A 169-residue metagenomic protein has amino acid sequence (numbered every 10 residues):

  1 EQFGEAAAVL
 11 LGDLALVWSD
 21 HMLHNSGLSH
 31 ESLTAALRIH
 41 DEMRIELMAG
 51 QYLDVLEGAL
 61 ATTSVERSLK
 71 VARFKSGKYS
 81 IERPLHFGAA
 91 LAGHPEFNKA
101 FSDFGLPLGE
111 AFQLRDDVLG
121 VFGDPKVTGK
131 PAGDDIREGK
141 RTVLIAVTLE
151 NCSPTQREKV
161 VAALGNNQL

Functional and structural regions predicted by a protein language model:
E1-L169: All-alpha prenyltransferase/terpene-synthase fold signal
